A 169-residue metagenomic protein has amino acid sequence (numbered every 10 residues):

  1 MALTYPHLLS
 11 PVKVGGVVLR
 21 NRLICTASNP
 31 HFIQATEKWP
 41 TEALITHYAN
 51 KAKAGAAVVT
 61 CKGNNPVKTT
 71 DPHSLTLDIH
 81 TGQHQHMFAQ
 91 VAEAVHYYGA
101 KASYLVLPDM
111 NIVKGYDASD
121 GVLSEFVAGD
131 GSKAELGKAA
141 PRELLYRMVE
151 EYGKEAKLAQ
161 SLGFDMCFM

Functional and structural regions predicted by a protein language model:
M1-M169: Flavin-dependent oxidoreductase catalytic cores
